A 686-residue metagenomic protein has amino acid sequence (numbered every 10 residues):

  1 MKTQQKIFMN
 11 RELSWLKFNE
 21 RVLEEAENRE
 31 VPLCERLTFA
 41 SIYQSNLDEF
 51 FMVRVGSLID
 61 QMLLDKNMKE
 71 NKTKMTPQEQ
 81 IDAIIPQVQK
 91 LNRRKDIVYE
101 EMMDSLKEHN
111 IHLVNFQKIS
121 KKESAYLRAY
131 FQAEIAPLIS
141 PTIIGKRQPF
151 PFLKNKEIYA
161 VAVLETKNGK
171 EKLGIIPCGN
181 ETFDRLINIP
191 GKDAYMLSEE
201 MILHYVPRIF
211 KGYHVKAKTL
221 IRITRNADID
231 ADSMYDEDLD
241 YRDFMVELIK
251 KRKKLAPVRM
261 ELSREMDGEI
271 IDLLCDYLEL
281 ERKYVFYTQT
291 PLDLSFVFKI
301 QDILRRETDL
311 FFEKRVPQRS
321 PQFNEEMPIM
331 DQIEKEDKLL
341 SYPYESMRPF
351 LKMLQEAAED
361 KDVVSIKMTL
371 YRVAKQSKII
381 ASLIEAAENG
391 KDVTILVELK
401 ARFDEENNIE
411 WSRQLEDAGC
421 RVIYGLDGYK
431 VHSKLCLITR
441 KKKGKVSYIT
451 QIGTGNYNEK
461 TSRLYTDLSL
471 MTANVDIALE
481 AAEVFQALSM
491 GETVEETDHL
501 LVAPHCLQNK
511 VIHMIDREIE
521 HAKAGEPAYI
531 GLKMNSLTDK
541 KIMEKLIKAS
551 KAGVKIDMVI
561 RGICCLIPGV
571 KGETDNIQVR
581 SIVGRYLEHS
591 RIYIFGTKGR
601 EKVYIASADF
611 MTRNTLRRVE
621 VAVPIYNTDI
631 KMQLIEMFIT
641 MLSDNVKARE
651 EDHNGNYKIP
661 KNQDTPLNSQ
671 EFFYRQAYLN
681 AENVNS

Functional and structural regions predicted by a protein language model:
M1-I530, K548, A552, C564-S686: N-terminal localization/anchoring segments of enzymes in phospholipid and broader phosphate metabolism
K555-V559: Hydrophobic alpha/beta core scaffold segments
